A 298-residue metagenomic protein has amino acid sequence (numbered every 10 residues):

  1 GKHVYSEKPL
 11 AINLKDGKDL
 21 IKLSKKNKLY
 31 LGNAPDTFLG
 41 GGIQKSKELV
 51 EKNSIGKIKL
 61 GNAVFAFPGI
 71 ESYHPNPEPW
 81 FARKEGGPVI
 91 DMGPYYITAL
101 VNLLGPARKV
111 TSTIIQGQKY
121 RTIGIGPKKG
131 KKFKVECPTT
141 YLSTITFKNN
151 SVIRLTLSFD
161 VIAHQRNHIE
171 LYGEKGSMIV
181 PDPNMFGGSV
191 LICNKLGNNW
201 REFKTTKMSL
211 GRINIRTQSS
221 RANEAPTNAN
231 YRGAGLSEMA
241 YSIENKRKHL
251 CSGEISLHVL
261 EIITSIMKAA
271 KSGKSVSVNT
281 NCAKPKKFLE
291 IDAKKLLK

Functional and structural regions predicted by a protein language model:
G1-F38, N53: Beta-strand-loop-alpha-helix segment that lines the small-molecule cofactor/substrate pocket of alpha/beta enzymes
K2, N27-Y30, K57-K59, N149-I153: Short, well-ordered coil/turn segments that N-cap beta-strands
Y5-S6, L31-N33, N62, L155 (+1 more regions): Hydrophobic residues in well-ordered beta-strands that form the structural core
G17, I43, Y96-I97, G233-S237 (+1 more regions): A general structural signal for well-ordered alpha-helical segments in protein cores
L20, S46, S265-I266: Aromatic/hydrophobic pocket-lining residues that form π-stacking "cages" and hydrophobic walls in ligand
T37-K134, G273: Predominantly a Rossmann-like dinucleotide-binding segment in NAD(P)-dependent oxidoreductases
K119-E136, L142, F147, E170 (+4 more regions): C-terminal glycine/acidic-rich active-site capping loop/insertion
S151, T156-H164: Glycine-rich phosphate/pyrophosphate-binding beta-alpha loops
